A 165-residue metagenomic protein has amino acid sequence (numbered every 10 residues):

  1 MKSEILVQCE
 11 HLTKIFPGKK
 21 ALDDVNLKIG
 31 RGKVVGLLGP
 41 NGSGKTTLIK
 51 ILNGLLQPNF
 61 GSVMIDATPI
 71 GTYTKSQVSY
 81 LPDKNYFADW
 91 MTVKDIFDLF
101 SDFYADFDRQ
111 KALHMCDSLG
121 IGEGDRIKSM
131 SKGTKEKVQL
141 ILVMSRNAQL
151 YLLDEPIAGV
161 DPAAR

Functional and structural regions predicted by a protein language model:
V35, T46-L55: Short, conserved post-Walker A segment of ABC-type ATPase nucleotide-binding domains
P40-G44: Walker A (P-loop) phosphate-binding loop of ABC-type ATPase nucleotide-binding domains
N53, F60-T74: Conserved ABC transporter NBD signature motif
K84-Q139: ABC-family P-loop ATPase nucleotide-binding domains
Y151-E155, V160: Catalytic Walker B motif of ABC-type/P-loop ATPase nucleotide-binding domains
P162-A164: Helix N-cap at the start of a conserved alpha-helix in ABC-type nucleotide-binding domains
